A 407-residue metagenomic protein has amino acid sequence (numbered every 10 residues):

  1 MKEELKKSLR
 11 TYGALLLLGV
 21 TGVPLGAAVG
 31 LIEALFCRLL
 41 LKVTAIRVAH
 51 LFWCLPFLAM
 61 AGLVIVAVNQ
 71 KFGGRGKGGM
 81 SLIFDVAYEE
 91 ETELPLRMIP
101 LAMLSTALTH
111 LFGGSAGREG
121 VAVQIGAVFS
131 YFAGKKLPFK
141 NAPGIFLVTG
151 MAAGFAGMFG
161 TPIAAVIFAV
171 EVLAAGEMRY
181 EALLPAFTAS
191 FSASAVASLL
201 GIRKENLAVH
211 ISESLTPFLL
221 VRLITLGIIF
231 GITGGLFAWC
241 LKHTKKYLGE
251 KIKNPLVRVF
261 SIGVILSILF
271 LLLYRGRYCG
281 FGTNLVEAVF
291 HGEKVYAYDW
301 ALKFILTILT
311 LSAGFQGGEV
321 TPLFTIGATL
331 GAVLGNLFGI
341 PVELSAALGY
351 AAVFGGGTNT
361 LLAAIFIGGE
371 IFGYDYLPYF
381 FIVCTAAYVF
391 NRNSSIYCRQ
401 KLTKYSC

Functional and structural regions predicted by a protein language model:
M1-C407: Alpha-helical transmembrane segments and immediately membrane-proximal extracytoplasmic
